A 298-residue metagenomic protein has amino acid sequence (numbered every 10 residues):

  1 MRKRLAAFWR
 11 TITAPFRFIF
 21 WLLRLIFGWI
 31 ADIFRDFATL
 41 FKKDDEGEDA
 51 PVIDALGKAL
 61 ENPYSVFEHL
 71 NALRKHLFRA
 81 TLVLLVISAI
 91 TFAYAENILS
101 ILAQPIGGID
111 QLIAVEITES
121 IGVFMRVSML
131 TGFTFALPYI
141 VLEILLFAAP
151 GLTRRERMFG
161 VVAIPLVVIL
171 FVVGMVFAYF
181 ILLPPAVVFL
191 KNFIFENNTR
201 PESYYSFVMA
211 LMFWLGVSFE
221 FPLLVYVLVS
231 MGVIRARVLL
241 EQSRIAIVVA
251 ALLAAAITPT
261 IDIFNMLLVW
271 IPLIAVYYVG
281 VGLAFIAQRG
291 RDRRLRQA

Functional and structural regions predicted by a protein language model:
M1-A298: Membrane topogenic/interface segments and analogous intrinsically disordered interaction regions
